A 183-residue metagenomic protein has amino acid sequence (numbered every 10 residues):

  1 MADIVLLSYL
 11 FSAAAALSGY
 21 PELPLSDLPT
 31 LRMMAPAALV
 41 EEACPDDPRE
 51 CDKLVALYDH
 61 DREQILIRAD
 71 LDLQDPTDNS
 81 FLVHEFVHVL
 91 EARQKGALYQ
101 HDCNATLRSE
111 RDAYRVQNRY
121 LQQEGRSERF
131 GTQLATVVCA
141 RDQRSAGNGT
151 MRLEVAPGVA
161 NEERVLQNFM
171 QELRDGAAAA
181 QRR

Functional and structural regions predicted by a protein language model:
A2-I65, L71-D75, Q122: Auxiliary, metal-adjacent structural segments of Zn-dependent hydrolase domains
L17-Y20, V89-R93, V116-S127: Structured segments of extracytoplasmic/periplasmic soluble domains in secreted or envelope-associated proteins
E50-V55, D59, E110-A113, A146-V155: Extracellular/mature segments of secreted proteins
R68-D72, P76, Y99-T106: Second-shell loop/turn segments in exported
Q74-E91: Short alpha-helix carrying the canonical HExxH Zn2+-binding catalytic motif
F86-N104: Catalytic Zn2+-binding segment of zinc metalloproteases
H101-T136: Post-HExxH zinc-binding segment in Zn-dependent metallohydrolases
E124-R183: Long, well-structured alpha-helical subdomains associated with metal-dependent extracellular/ecto-lumenal hydrolases
